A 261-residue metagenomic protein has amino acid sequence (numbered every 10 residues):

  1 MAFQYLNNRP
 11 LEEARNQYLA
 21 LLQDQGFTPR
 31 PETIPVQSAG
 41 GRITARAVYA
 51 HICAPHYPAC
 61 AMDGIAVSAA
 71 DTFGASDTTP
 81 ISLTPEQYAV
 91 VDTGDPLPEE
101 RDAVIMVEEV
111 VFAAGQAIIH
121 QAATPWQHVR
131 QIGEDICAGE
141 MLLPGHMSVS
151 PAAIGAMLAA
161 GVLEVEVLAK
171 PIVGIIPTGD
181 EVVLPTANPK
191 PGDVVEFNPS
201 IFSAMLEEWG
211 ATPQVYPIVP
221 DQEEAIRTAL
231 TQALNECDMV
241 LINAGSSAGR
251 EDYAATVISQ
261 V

Functional and structural regions predicted by a protein language model:
M1-L163: Phosphate-interaction motifs
C53, P199-S200, E251: Generic non-transmembrane alpha-helix signal with a bias for helix starts/N-cap capping motifs
D95, G179-E181, S246: Glycine-rich beta-alpha junction loops
E99-R101, P151-A152, L184-P185, S247-D252: Short glycine/serine/threonine-rich phosphate/pyrophosphate-binding segments that cradle anionic phosphate groups
A103-V111, D193, T256-V261: A glycine- and small-aliphatic-rich helix-loop capping segment at beta-alpha/alpha-beta transitions that lines
G115-Q116, I201, V261: Short, acidic/small-residue loops that bind anionic groups at enzyme active sites
Q131-I242: Phosphate-binding glycine-rich loops and their immediate beta-loop-alpha structural context
A229-V261: Glycine-rich phosphate-binding loop
